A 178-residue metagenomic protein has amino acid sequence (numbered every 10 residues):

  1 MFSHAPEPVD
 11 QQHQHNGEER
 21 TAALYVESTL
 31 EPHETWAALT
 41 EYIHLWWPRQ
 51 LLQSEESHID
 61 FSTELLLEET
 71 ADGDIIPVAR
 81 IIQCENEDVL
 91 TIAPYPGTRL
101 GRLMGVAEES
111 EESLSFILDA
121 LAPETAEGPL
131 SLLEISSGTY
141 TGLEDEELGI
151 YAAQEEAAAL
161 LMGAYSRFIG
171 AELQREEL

Functional and structural regions predicted by a protein language model:
M1-D60: Hydrophobic ligand-binding cavity/cleft-lining segments
S3-E7, Y42, A93-R99, S136-Y140: Generic short beta-strand segments
R20-A23, L66, G149-A153: Alpha-helical scaffold segments that form or flank carboxylate-/histidine-based iron centers
T21-A23, D74-A79, E109-S115: Short, surface-exposed coil-to-beta transition loops
T29-H33, I82-L90, L118-L132: A short, structured loop/turn motif at beta-sheet edges
T35-L39, I81, I92, L133-I135 (+2 more regions): Hydrophobic pocket/interface hotspot
H44, Q50-V106, G163, F168-E172: Glycine-rich portal/gate segments that line the openings of hydrophobic small-molecule binding cavities
R99-L160, E176-L178: Beta-strand/loop substructures that line and gate deep hydrophobic ligand-binding cavities in soluble
